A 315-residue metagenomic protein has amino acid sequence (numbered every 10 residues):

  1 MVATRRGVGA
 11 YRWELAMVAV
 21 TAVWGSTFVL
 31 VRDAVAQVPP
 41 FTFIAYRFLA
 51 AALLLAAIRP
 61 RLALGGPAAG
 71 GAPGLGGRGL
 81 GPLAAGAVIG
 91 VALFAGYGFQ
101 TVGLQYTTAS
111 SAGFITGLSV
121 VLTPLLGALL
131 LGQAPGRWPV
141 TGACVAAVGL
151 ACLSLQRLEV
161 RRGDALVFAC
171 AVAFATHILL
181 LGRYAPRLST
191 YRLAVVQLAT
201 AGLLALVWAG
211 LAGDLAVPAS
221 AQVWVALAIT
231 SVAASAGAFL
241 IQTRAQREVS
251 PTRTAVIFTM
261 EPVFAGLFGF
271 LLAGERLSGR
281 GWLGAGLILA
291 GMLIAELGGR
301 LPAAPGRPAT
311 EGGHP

Functional and structural regions predicted by a protein language model:
V8-E14, Q37-A45, R78-L83, L155-T176 (+2 more regions): Juxtamembrane helix-entry segments on the extracytoplasmic side of multipass membrane proteins
R12, A36-A95, L122, L126 (+5 more regions): Transmembrane alpha-helices of multi-pass small-molecule transport proteins
V23, T27-F28, A56-T116, C152 (+1 more regions): Specific transmembrane alpha-helical segments of multi-pass solute transporters/efflux pumps, especially DMT/EamA
V29-R32, A51-L55, T123-L125, R157-G213 (+3 more regions): Transmembrane alpha-helical segments that form core, pore/gating elements of small-molecule transporters/exporters
A34, F43, R47, G103 (+9 more regions): Hydrophobic/aromatic residues within transmembrane alpha-helices of multi-pass small-molecule transporters
Y46, A112-V120, L181-L203, S235-L271: Helix-helix packing/entry segments at the starts of transmembrane helices
L54-L62, S119-T141, V263-L283: C-terminal transmembrane-helix exit sites in multi-pass transporters
L55, P135-S154, A171-F174, L203-A205 (+2 more regions): Hydrophobic transmembrane alpha-helices of multi-pass small-molecule transport proteins
